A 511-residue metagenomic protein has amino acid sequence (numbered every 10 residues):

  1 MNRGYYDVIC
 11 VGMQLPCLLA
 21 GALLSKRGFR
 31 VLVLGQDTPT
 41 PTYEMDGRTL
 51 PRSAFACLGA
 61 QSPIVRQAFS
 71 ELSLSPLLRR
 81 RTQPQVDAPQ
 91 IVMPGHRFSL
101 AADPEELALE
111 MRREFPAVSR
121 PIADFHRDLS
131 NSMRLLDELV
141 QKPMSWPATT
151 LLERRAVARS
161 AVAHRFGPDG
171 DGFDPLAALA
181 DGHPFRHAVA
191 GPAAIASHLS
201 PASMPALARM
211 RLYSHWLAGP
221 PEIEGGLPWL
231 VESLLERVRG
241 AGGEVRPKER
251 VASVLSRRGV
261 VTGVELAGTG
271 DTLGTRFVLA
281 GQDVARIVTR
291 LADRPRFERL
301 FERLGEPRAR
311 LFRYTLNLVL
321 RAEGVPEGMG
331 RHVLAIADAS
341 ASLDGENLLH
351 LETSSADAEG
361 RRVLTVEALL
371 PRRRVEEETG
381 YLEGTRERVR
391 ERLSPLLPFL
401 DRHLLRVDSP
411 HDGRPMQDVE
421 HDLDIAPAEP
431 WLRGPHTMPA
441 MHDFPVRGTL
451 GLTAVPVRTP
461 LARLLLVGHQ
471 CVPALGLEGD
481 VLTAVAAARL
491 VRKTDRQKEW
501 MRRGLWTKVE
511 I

Functional and structural regions predicted by a protein language model:
N2-E138, I511: N-terminal glycine-rich phosphate/pyrophosphate-binding loop and immediately adjacent elements
R79-R81, E244-R246, L465: General small-molecule cofactor/ligand-binding pocket signal
S130-A241, K248, E429, H436: Active-site/ligand-binding neighborhood in enzyme catalytic cores
R186-L199, F399-P473: A glycine-rich dinucleotide-binding beta-alpha-beta segment and adjacent secondary-structure elements that constitute
E222, A252-G360, R458: Mid-domain catalytic core of redox enzymes that form a hydrophobic substrate pocket/lid adjacent to a catalytic redox
R321-D422: C-terminal segments that line or cap access tunnels to active or ligand-binding sites in enzymes and enzyme-associated
H469-R492: A conserved FAD-binding loop/helix module that cradles the flavin
K493-I511: Active-site-proximal substrate-binding core of FAD-dependent oxidoreductases
